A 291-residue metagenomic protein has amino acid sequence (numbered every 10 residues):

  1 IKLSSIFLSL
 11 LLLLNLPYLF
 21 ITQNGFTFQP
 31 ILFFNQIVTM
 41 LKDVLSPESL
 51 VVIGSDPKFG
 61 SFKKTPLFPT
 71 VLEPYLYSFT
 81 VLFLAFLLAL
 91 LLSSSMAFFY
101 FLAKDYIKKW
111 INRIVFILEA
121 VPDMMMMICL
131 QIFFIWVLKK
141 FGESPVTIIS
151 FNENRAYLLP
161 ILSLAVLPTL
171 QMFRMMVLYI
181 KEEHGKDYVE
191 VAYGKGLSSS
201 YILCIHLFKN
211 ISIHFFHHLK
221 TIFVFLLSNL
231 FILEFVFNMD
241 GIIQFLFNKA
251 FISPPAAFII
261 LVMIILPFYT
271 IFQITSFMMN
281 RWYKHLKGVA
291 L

Functional and structural regions predicted by a protein language model:
L8-S9, S200-L233: Transmembrane alpha-helices
G25-F86, P254, F258: Periplasmic/extracellular loop-to-transmembrane helix junction in inner-membrane transport proteins
L67-Y100, F215-F223: Transmembrane alpha-helix signature in integral membrane proteins
A85-F116, I128-Q131, L230: Transmembrane-helix boundary motif in ABC transporter permease subunits
V115-L167: Generic hydrophobic transmembrane alpha-helix motif, especially the helices
S150-Y193: Membrane-cytosol interface at the C-terminal ends of specific transmembrane alpha-helices in multi-pass membrane
P160-P168, F237, G241-R281: Hydrophobic alpha-helical transmembrane segments of polytopic membrane proteins
